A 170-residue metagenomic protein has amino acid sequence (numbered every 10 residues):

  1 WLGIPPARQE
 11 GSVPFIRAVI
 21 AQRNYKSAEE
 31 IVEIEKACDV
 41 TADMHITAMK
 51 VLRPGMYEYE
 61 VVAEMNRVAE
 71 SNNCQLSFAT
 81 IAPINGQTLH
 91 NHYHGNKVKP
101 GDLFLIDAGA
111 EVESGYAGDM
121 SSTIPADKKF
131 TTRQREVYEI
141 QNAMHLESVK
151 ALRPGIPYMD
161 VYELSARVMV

Functional and structural regions predicted by a protein language model:
W1-V170: Active-site neighborhoods and metal-handling regions in enzymes and metal-associated proteins
